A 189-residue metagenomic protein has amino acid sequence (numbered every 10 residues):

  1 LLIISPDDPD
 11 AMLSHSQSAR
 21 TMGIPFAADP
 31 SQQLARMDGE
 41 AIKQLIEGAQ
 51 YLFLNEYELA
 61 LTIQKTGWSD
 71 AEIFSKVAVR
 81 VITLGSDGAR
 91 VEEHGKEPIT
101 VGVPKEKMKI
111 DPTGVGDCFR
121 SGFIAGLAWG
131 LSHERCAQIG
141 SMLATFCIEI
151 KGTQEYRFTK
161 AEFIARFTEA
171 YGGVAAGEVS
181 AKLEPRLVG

Functional and structural regions predicted by a protein language model:
I4, T62, F119-R120: Conserved short hydrophobic patches within well-ordered secondary structure
I4-S5, S31: Glycine- and other small-residue-rich loops at beta-strand/loop junctions that grip anionic moieties
D8, L34-A35, Y156: Alpha-helix N-cap/loop-to-helix initiation residues
D8-S14: Active-site-adjacent beta->alpha loops and helix N-cap segments on the catalytic face of soluble alpha/beta enzymes
P9, E56-Y57, D117: Alpha-helix N-cap/helix-start capping motif
S14-S16, R20-P25, S31-V101, M108: Conserved phosphate/ATP/ADP-binding segment of small-molecule kinases
G67-G189: Conserved phosphate-binding/catalytic region of the ribokinase-like
